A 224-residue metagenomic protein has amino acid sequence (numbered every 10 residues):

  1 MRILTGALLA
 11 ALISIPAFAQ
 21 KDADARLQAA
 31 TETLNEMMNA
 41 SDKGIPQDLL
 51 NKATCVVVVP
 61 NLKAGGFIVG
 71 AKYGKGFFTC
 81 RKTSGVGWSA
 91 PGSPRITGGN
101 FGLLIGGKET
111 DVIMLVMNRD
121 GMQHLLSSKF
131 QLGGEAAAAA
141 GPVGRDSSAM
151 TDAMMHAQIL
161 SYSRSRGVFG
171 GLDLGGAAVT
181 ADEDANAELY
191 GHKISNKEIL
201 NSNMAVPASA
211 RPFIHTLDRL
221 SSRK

Functional and structural regions predicted by a protein language model:
M1, A19-Q20: Absolute protein N-terminus
M1-A7: Bacterial N-terminal signal peptides that target proteins for export
I13-A19: Sec/Tat signal peptide C-region and signal peptidase I cleavage site
Q20-K224: Small-residue-enriched, tightly packed secondary-structure blocks
